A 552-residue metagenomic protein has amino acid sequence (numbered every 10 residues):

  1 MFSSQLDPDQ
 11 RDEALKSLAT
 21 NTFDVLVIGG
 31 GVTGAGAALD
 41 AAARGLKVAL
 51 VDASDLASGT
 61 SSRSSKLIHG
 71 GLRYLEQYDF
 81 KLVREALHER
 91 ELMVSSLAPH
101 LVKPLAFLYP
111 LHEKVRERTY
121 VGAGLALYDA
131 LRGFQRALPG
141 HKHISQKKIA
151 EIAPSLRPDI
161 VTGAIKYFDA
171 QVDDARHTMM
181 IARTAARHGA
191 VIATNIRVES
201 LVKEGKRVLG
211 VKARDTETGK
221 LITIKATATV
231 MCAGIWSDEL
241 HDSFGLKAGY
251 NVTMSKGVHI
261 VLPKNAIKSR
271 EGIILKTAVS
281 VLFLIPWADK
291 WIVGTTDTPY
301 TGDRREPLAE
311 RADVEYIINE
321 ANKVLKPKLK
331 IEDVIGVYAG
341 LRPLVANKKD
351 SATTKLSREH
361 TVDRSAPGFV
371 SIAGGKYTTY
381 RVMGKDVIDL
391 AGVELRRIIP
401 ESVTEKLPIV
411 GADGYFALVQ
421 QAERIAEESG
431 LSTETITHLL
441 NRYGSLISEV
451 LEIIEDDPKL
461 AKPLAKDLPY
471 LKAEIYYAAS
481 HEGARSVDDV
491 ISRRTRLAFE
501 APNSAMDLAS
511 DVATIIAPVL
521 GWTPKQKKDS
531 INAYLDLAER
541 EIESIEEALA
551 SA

Functional and structural regions predicted by a protein language model:
M1-V25, D40-R44: Extreme N-terminal leader/targeting segments of oxidoreductases
A14-S17, L26, S54-D55, H100 (+12 more regions): C-terminal accessory subdomains/tails of enzymes that are appended
N21-F23, T218-A228: Core beta-strand elements of the Rossmann-like FAD/NAD(P) dinucleotide-binding domain in flavoenzyme oxidoreductases
V27-I28, I224-G234: Short hydrophobic core segments
G30-G31, A53: Glycine-rich Rossmann-fold phosphate-binding loop(s) that bind the pyrophosphate of adenine dinucleotide cofactors
A42-S62: Glycine-rich FAD pyrophosphate-binding loop
K66-I152: Dinucleotide-binding Rossmann-like beta1-alpha1 core, especially the glycine-rich loop that anchors the ADP
T194-L209: A conserved short coil-to-beta-strand element within the FAD-binding core of flavoproteins
